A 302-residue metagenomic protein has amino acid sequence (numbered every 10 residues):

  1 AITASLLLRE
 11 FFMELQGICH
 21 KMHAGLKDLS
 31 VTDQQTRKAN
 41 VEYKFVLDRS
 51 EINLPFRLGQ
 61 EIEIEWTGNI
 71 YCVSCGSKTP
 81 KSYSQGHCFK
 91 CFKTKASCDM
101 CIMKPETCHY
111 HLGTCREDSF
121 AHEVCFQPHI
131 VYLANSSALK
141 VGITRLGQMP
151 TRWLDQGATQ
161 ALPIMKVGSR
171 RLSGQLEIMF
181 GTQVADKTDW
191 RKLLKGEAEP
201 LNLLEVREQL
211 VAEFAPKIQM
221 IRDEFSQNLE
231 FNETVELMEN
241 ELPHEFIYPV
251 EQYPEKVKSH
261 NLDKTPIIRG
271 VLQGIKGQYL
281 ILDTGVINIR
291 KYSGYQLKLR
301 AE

Functional and structural regions predicted by a protein language model:
I2-L6: Extreme N-terminal basic, low-complexity initiation segments that serve as generic localization/processing leaders
L7-E302: Non-catalytic accessory segments flanking enzymatic or RNA/DNA-binding domains
